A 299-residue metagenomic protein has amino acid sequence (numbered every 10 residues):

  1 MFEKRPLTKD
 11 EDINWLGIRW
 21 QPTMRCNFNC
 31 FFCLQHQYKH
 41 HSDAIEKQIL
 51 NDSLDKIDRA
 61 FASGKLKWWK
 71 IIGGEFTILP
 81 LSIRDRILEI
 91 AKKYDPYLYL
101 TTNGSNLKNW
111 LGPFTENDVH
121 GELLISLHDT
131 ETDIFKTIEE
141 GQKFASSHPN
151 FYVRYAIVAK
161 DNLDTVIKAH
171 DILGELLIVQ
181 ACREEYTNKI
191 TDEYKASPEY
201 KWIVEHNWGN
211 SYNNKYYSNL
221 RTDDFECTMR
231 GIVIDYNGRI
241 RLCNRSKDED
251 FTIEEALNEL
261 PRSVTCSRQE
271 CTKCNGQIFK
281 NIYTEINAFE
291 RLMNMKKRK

Functional and structural regions predicted by a protein language model:
M1-L16, H36, R239-K299: Flexible mid-to-C-terminal extensions adjoining Fe-S/redox cofactors in radical SAM and related proteins
P6-D52, N244: Canonical Radical SAM [4Fe-4S] cluster-binding loop centered on the CxxxCxxC motif and its immediate flanking residues
W20, M24-N27, R221, L260 (+1 more regions): Processing junctions and N-termini across compartments
Q21-M24, N29-H36, G74, S126-D129 (+1 more regions): Short loop/turn segments at strand-loop or loop-helix junctions that form parts of catalytic or ligand-binding pockets
N29, K39-S42, I78-P80, K108-N109 (+4 more regions): Short catalytic/ligand-binding loop motif for oxyanion handling, primarily in non-cytosolic enzymes, centered on
S42, I72-G73: Glycine-rich phosphate-binding "P-loop"
S53-I72, L79-Q180: Radical SAM/AdoMet-radical enzyme domain recognition
D164-D250, K297: A C-terminal junction/extension of Radical SAM enzymes
